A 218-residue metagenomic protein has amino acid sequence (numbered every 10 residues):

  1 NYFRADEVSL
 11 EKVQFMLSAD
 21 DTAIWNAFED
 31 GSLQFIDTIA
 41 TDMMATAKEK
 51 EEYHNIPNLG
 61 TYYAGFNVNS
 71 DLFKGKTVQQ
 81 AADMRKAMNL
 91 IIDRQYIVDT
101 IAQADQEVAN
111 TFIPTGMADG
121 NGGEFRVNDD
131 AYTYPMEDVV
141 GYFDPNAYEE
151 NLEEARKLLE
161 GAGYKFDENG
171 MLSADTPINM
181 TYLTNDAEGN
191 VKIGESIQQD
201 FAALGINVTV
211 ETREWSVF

Functional and structural regions predicted by a protein language model:
N1, L59-A87, I91, T100: A bilobed periplasmic-binding-protein/Venus flytrap-type ligand-binding module shared by bacterial periplasmic
N1-A23, T46-T61, K165-E168, D186: Aromatic-rich, solvent-exposed beta-strand/loop patch
L10-M16, T176-D186, V208-V210: Short, well-ordered beta-strand elements
Q14-N26, T41, V210-F218: Short helix-initiation/N-cap motifs at beta->coil->alpha
F28-E29, I101: Hydrophobic residues within well-ordered alpha-helices
L33-I39: Paired acidic/hydrophobic, glycine-rich loop segments that form the ligand-binding mouth/hinge of periplasmic-binding
F35, Y182, Q199-F218: Periplasmic binding protein-like
Q80-Q199: Append "and occasionally in soluble cytosolic enzymes with long acidic Gly/Pro-rich linkers
